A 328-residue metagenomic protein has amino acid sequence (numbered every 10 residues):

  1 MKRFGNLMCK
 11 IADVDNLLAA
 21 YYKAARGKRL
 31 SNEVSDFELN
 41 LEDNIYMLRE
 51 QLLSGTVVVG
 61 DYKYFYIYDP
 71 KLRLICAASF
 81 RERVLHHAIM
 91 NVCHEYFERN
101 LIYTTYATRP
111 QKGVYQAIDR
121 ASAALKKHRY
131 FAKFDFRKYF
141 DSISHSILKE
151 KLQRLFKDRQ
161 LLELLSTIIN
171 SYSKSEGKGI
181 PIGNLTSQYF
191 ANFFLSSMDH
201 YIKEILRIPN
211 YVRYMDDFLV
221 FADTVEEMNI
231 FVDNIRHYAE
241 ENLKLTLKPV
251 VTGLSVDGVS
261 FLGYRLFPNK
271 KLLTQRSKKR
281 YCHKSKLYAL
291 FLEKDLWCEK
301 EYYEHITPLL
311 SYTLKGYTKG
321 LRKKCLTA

Functional and structural regions predicted by a protein language model:
M1-L148, K157, Y172: Conserved two-metal-ion catalytic palm core of "right-hand" nucleic acid polymerases, unifying RNA-dependent RNA
K2, A78, H87, S171 (+2 more regions): Right-hand nucleic-acid polymerase module
V34, P181, L185, R265: Gly/Ser/Thr-rich beta-alpha loop segments that engage phosphate groups in nucleotides
N44, Q51, T104, R109 (+5 more regions): Conserved polymerase palm-domain catalytic core
T56-V59, I208-M215, H283-L296: Short, conserved aromatic-histidine micro-motifs
N91-Y96, S197, Y201, Y238: Active-site catalytic microenvironments for nucleophilic, acid-base chemistry
L101-T104, L243-K248: A short, aromatic/hydrophobic, helix- or strand-capping loop or linear motif that either lines the entrance/gate
R236-K244: A common structural junction motif
